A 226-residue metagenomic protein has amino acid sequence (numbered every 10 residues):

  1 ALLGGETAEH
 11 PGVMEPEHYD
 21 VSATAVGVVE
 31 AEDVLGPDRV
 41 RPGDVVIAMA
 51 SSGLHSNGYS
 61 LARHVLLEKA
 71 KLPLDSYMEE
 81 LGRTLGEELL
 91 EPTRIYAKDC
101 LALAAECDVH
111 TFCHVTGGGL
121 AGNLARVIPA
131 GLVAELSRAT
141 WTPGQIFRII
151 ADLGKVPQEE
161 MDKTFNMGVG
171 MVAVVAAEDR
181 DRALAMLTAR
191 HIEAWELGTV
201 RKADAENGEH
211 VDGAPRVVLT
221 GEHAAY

Functional and structural regions predicted by a protein language model:
A1-S60, T199, T220-E222: Glycine-rich anion-binding loops of enzyme active sites
M14-Y19, P73, E79-L90, R94-Y226: Glycine-/charge-enriched secondary-structure boundary and capping motifs
V40-E87: Acidic, glycine-rich loop-and-beta core segments that form the ion-binding/anion-interacting portion of active sites
